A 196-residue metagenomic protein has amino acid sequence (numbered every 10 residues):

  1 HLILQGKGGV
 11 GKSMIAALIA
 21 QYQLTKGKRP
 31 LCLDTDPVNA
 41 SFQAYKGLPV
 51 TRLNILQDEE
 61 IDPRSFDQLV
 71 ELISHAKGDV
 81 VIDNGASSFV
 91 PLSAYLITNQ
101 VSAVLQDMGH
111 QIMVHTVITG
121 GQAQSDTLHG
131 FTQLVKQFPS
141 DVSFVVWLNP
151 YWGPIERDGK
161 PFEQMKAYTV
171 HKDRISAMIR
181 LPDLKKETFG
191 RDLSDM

Functional and structural regions predicted by a protein language model:
L2, A16, T25-F89, Y95: Nucleotide-state-sensitive switch-loop elements of NTP-binding domains
L2-L4, V81, V114-I118: Short glycine-rich or small-residue beta-strand-to-loop segments that form or flank ligand, phosphate, metal/Fe-S
Q5, A17, Q106-G109: Amphipathic, alpha-helical segments enriched in basic
G8-G9: Walker A (P-loop) phosphate-binding loop of P-loop NTPases
K12: Conserved lysine of the Walker
S88-D183, E187-R191: Conserved catalytic-core segment of NTP-binding enzymes
M196: C-terminal boundary of histidine-terminating zinc-finger modules
